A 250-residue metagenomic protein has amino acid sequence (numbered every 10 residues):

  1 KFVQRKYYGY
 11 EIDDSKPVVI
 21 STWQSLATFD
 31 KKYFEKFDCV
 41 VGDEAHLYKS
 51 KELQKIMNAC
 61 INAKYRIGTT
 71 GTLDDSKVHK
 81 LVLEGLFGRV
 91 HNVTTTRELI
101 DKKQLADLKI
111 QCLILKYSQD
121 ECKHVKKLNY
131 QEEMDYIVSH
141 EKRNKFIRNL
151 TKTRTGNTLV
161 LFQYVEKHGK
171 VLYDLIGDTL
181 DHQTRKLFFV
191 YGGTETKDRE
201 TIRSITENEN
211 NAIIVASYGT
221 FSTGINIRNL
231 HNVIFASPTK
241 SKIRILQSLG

Functional and structural regions predicted by a protein language model:
K1, L53, D75, Y164-G169: Conserved Walker A/P-loop ATP-binding site and its immediately adjacent core in helicase/helicase-like ATPase domains
F2-S15, L159, H168-V171, T184-S222: Conserved helicase ATPase core of P-loop NTP-dependent helicases/translocases
Y8-C39, S50-K55, T220: Conserved helix/coil segment N-terminal to the catalytic DExD/H
V19-T22, K64-G71, I213-A216: Structural recognition of the conserved hydrophobic beta-strand(s) that form the central parallel beta-sheet of P-loop
E35-V41, V215-A216, T223-P238, Q247: A short beta-strand element within the Helicase C-terminal
D38-C39, E44-Q111: Post-DEXD/H (motif II) to motif III coupling segment of the RecA-like Helicase ATP-binding lobe
M57, L73-D74, K240-G250: Conserved SF2 helicase motif VI
H124-Q163, K167-D181: Conserved interdomain hinge at the start of the Helicase C-terminal
